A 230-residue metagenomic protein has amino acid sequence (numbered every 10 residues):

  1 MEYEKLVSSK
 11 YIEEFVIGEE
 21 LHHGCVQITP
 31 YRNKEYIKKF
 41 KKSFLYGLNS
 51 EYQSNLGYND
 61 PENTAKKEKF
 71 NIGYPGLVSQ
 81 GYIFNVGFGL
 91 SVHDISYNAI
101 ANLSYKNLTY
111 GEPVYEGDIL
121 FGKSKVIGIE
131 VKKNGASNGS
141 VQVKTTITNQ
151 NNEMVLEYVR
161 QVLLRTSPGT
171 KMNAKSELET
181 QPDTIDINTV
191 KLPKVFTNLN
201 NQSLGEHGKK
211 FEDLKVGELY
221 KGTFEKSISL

Functional and structural regions predicted by a protein language model:
M1-Y105, S167-L230: Hot-dog-fold acyl-thioester-processing enzymes
V16, Q150-N151: Short, ordered coil/turn segments that flank beta-strands lining enzyme active or ligand-binding pockets
T29, G128, V162-L164: A short acidic/small-residue loop/turn micro-motif
L103-Q150: Hydrophobic beta-sheet segments that form the core/acyl-binding groove of ACP/CoA-dependent acyl-chain-processing
Q142-K144, T148, Y158-M172: Flexible glycine-rich active-site/ligand-binding loops centered on an Asp-His dyad
E153-E157: Beta-sandwich strand segments
